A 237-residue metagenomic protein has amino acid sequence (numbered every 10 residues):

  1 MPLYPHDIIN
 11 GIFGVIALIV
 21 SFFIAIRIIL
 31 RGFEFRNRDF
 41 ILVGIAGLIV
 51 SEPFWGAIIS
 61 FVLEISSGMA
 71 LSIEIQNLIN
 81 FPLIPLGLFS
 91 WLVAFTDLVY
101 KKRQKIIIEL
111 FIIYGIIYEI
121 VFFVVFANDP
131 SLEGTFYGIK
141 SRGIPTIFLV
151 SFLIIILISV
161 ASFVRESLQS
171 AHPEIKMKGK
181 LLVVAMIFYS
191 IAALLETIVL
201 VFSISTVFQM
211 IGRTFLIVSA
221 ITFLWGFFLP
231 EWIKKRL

Functional and structural regions predicted by a protein language model:
M1-Y4, K235-L237: Cytosolic, intrinsically disordered low-complexity tails and loops of eukaryotic multi-pass membrane proteins
P2-A17, I120-S162, Q209: Extracellular-loop-to-transmembrane junctions of the mid-late helices
D7-S21, D39-I117, L149-V150, T206-I221: Individual alpha-helical transmembrane segments in multi-pass integral membrane proteins
F23-R27, S90-D97, L157-E166: Transmembrane alpha-helical segments in integral membrane proteins
I29-G44, T96-I108, R165-K178, T206 (+1 more regions): Membrane-interface helix-boundary motifs at transmembrane edges
V50-W55, I113-V125, M186-L194: Aromatic-anchored segments of alpha-helical transmembrane domains
I59-G68, F123-T135, L194-I204: Juxtamembrane "helix-exit" motif on the non-cytosolic side of transmembrane helices
I155-L237: C-terminal transmembrane-bundle signature of multipass membrane proteins, characterized by strong activation on
